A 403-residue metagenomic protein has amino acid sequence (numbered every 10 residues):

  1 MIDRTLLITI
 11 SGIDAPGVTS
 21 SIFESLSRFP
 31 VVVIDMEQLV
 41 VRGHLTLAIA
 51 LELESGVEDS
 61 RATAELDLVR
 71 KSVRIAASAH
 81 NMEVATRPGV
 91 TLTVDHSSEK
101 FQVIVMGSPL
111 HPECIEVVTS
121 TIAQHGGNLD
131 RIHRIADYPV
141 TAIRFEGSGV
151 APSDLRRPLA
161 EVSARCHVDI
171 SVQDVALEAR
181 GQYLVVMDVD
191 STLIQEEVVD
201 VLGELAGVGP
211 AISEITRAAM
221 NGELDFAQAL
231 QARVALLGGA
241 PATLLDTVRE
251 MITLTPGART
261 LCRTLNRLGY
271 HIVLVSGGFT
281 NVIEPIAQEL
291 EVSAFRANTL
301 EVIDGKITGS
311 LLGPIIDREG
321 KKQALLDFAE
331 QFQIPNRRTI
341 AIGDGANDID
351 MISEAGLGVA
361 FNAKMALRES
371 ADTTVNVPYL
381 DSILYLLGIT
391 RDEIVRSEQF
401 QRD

Functional and structural regions predicted by a protein language model:
M1-Q182: A conserved regulatory-domain signal marking ACT and ACT-like small-molecule sensing domains and adjacent regulatory
I13, G17, R61-A64, L68 (+9 more regions): Conserved active-site and cofactor/substrate-binding residues in soluble primary-metabolism enzymes
V18, C114-E116, L193-E196, D348-M351: Short glycine/serine/threonine-rich phosphate/pyrophosphate-binding segments that cradle anionic phosphate groups
G149, D190, R259: Active-site pocket-lining segments that scaffold enzyme catalytic pockets across diverse folds
R180-A227, Q231: Active-site neighborhood of HAD-like aspartate-dependent phosphohydrolases
A218, Q231-L237, R249: Long, charge-rich alpha-helical interaction segments
G239-L357, F361-D403: C-terminal cap/substrate-recognition subdomain and adjoining C-terminal extension of metal-dependent phosphatase-like
